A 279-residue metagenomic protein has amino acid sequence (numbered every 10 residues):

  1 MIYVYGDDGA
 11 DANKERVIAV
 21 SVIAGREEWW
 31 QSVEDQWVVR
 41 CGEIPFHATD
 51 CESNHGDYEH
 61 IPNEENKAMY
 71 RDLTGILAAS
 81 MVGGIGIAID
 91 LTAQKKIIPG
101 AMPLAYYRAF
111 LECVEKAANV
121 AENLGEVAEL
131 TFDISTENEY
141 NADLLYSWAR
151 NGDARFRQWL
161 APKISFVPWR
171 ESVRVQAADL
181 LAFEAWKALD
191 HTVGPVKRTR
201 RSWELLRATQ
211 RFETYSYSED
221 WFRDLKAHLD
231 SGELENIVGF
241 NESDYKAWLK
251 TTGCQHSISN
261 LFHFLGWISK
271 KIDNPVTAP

Functional and structural regions predicted by a protein language model:
M1-P279: Phosphate-ester processing/binding pockets and catalytic centers
